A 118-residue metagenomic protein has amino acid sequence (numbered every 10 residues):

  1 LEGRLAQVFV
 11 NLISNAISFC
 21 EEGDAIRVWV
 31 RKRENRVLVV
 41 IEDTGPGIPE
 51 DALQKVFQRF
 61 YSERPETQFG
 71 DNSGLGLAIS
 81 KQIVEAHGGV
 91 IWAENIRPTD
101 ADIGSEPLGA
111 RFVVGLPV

Functional and structural regions predicted by a protein language model:
A16-I17: Short helix-loop "hinge" at the ATP-lid/N-box region of the Bergerat-fold HATPase_c
G23-N35: Short beta-strand/loop element within the Bergerat-fold HATPase_c
D43: Acidic ATP/Mg2+-coordinating residue in the GHKL
I48-F60: Short conserved segment of the HATPase_c
Y61-D71, D100-A101: Glycine-rich ATP-lid/hinge loop adjacent to the conserved G-boxes
G76, S80: Short alpha-helical Gxxx[C/S/T] motif in the catalytic ATP-binding
